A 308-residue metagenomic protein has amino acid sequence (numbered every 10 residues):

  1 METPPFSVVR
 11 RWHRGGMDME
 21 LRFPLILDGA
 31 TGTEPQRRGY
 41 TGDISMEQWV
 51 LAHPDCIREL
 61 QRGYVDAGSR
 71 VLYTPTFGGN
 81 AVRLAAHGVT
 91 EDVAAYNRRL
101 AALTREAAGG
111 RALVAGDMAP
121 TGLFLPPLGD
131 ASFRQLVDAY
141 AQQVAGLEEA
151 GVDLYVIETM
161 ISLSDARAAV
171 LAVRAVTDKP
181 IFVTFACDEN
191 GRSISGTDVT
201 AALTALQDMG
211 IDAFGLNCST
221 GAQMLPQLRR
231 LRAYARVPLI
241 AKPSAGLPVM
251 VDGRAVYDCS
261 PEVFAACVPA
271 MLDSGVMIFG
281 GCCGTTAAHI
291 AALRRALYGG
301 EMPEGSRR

Functional and structural regions predicted by a protein language model:
P4-R308: Domain-level signal for soluble alpha/beta catalytic cores
